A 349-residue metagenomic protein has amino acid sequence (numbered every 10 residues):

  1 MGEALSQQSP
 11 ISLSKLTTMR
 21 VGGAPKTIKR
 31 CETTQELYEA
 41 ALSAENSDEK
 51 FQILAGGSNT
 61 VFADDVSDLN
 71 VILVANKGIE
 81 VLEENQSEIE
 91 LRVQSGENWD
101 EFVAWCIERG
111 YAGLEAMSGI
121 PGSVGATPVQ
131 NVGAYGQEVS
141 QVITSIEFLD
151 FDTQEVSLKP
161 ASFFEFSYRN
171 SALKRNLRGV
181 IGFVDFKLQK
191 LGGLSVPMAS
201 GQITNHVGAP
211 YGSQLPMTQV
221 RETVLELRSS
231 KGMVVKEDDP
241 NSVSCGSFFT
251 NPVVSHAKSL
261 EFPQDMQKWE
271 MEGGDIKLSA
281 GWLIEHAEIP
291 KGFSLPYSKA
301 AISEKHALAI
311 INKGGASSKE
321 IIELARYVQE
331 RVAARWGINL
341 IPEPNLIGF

Functional and structural regions predicted by a protein language model:
G2-T153, S157: Anion-binding (especially nucleotide phosphate/pyrophosphate-binding) glycine-rich loop and adjoining beta-alpha core
S14-V21, T60, V156-K319, R335-F349: Phosphate/pyrophosphate- and phosphate-bearing ligand-binding catalytic cores of soluble enzymes
R30, E49-Q52, V74-K77, Q94 (+9 more regions): Short, surface-exposed linear patches
N46, E108, H286, A334-R335: Residues at alpha-helix termini
V328: Phosphate/pyrophosphate-binding loops and the adjoining catalytic core of nucleotide-dependent enzymes
